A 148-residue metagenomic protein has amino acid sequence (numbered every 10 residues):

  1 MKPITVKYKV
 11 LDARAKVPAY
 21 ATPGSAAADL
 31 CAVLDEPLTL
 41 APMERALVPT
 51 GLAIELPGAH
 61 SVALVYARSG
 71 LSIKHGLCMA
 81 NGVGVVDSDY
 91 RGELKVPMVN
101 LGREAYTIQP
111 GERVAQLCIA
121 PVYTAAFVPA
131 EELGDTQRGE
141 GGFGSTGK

Functional and structural regions predicted by a protein language model:
M1-K148: DUTPase catalytic domain/fold
